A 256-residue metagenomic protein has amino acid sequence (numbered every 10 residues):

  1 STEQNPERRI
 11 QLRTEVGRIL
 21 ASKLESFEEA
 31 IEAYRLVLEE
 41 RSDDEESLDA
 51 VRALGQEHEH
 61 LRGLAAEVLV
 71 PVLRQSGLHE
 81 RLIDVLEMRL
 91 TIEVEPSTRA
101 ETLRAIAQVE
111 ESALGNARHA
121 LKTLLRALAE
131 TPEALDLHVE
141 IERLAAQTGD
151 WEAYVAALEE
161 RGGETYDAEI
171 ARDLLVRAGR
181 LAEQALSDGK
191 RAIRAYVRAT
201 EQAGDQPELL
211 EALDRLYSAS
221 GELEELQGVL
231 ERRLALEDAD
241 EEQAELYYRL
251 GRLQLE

Functional and structural regions predicted by a protein language model:
S1-E256: Repeat-based scaffolding regions
